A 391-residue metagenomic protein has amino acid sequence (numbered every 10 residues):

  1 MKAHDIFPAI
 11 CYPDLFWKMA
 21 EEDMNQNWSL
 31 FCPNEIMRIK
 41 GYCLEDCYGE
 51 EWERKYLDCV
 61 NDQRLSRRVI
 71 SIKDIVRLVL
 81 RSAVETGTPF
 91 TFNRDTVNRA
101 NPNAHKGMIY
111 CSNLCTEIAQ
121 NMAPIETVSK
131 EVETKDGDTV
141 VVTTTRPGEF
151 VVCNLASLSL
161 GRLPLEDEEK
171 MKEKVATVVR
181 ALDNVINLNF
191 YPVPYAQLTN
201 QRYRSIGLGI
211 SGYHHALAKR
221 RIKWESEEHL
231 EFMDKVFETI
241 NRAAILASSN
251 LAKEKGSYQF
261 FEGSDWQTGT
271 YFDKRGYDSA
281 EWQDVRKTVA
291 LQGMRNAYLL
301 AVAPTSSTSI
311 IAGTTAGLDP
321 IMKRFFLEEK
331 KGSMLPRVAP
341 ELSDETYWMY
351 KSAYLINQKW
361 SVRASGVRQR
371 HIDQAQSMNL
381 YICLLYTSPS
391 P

Functional and structural regions predicted by a protein language model:
M1, S82-R94, L155, R202-L217 (+1 more regions): Conserved phosphate/anionic-ligand binding catalytic regions in large, soluble enzymes, centered on
M1-T144, V151-C153, P164-L165, Y191 (+3 more regions): Active-site cavity-forming subdomains of large catalytic enzyme subunits
A3-F7, S66-I70, L80, K106 (+9 more regions): Alpha-helix capping and helix-loop boundary segments enriched in small/acidic/polar residues
C32-Q63, L160-K174, A181, Q201-G263 (+1 more regions): N-terminal leader/propeptide and maturation segments of large enzyme subunits in energy/redox metabolism and hydrolases
M37-I39, T88-F92, N98-N103, G161-L165 (+7 more regions): Flexible loop/turn segments at secondary-structure boundaries
A119, L182-N187, R275, T288-R295 (+1 more regions): Catalytic alpha/beta core of large soluble enzyme barrels
K130-T134, P147, V151, S159 (+1 more regions): Core catalytic machinery and nucleic-acid-binding channels of phosphodiester-processing enzymes
K174-Q197, K223-T305, Q376-S377: Internal maturation/activation junctions in enzymes
